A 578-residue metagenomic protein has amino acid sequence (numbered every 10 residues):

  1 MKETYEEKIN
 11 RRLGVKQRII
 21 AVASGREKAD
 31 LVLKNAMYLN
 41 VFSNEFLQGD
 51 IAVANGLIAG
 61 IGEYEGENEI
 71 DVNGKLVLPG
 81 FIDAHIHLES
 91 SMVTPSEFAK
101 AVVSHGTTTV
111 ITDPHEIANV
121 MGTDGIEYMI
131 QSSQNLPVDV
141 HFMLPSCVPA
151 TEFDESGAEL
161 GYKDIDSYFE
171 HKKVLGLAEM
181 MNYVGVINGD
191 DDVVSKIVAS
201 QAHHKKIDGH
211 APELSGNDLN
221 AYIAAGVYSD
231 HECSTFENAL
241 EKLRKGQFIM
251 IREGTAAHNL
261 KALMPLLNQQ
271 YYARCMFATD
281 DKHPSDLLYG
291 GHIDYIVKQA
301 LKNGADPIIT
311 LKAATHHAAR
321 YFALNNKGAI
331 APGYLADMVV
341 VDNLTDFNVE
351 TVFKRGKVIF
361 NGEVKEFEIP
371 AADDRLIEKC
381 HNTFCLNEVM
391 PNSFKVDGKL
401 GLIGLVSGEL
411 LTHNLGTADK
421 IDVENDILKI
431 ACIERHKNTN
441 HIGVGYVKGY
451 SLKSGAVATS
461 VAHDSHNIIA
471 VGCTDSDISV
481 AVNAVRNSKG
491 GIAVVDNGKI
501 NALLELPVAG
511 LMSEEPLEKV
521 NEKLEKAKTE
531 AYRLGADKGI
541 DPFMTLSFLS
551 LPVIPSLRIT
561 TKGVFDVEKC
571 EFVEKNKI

Functional and structural regions predicted by a protein language model:
M1-A54, G62, V103-H105, L288-G304 (+1 more regions): Active-site microenvironment of metallo-dependent hydrolases
K2-V22, A99-K206, Q270, I500-E505: Divalent-metal coordination cores built from histidine and acidic residues
V32, G80-I82, F142, F277 (+1 more regions): Residue-level marker for buried hydrophobic side chains located in beta-strands that build the well-ordered beta-sheet
A36, G56, G74, H85 (+8 more regions): Divalent metal-coordination and catalytic microenvironments
Y64-S133, S476: Metal-associated gating/positioning segment near the N- to mid-region
H87-S91, H115-I117, P145-A150, M180-Y183 (+4 more regions): Active-site beta-loop-alpha junctions enriched in small/polar residues
M121-G125, T151-G157, N188-D192, D218-Y222 (+8 more regions): Short acidic, glycine/serine/threonine-rich loops at helix termini
E159-E179, G185-M250, A257-F277, L288-K302 (+1 more regions): Histidine/acidic residue-rich metal-binding segments in metalloenzymes
